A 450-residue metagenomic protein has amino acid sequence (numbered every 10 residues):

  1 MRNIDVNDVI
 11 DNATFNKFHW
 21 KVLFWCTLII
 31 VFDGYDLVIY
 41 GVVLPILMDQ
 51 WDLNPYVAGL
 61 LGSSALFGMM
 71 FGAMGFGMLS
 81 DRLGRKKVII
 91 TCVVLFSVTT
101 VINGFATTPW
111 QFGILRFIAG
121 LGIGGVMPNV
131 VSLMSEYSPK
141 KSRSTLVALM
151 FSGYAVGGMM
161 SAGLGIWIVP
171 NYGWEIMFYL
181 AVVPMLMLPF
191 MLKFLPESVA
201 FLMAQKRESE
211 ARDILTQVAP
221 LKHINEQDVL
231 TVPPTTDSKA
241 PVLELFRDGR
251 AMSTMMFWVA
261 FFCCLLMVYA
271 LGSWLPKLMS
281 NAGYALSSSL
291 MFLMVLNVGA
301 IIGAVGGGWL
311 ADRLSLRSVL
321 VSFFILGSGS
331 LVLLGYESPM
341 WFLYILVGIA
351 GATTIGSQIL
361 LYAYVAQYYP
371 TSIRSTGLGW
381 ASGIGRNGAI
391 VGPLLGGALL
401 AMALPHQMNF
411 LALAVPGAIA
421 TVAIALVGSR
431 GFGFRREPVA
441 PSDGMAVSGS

Functional and structural regions predicted by a protein language model:
M1-S450: Transmembrane-helix signature of 12-pass secondary carriers
